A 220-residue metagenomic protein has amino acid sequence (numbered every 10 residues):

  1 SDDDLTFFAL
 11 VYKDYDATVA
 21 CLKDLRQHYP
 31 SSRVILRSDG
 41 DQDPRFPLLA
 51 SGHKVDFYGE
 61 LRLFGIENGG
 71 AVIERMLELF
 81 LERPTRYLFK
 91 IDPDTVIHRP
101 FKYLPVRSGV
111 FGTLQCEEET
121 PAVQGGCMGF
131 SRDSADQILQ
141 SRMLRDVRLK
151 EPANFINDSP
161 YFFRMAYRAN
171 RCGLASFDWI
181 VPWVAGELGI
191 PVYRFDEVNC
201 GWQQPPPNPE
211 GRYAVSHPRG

Functional and structural regions predicted by a protein language model:
S1-K23: N-proximal low-complexity "stem/linker" segments adjacent to membrane-targeting elements
A9-V11, L36-G40, I91, G112: Short beta-strand/turn micro-motifs composed of small residues that flank or help shape donor/cofactor-binding pockets
C21-S32: Short, acidic, metal-binding catalytic loop of nucleotide-sugar glycosyltransferases
R37-T85: Active-site-proximal specificity loops/subdomain of glycosyltransferases
T85-V96: Short beta-strand-to-loop acidic/aromatic patch adjacent to the donor-nucleotide binding site
I97-P121: Conserved donor-nucleotide/metal-binding helix-loop-beta segment in metal-dependent transferases, i.e., the alpha-helix
V123-Y167: Conserved nucleotide-sugar donor-binding and metal-coordinating catalytic region shared by glycosyltransferases
P152-G220: C-terminal catalytic/acceptor-binding lobe
